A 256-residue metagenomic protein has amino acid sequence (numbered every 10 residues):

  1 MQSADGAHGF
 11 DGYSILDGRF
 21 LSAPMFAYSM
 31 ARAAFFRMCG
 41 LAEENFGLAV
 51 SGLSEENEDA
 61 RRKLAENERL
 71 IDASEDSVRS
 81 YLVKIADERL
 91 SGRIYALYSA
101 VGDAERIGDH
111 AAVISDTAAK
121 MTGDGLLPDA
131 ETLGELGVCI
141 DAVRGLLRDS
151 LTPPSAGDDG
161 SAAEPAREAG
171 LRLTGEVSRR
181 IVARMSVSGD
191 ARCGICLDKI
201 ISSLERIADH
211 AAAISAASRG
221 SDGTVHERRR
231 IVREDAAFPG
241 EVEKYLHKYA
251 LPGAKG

Functional and structural regions predicted by a protein language model:
M1-G256: Cytosolic, long alpha-helical scaffolding segments
